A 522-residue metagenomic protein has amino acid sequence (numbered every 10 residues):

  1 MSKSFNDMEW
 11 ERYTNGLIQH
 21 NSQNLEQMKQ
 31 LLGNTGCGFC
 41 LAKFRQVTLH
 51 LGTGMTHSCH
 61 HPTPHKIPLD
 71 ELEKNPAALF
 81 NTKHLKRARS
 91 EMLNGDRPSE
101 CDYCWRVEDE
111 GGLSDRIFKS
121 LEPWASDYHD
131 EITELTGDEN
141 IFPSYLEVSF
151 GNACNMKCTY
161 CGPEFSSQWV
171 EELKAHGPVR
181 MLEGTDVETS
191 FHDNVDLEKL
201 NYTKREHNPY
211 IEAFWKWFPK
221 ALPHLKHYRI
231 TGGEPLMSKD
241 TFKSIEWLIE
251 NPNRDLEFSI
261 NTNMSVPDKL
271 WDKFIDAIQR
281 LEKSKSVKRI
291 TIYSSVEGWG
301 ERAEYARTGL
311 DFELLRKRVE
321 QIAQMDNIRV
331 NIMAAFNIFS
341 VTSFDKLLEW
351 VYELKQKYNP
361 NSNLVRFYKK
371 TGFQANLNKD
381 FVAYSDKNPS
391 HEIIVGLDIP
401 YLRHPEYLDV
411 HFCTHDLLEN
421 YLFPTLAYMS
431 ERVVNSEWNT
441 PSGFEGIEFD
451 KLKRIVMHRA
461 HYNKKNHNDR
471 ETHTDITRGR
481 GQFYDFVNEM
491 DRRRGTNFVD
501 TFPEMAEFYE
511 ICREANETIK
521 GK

Functional and structural regions predicted by a protein language model:
M1-S58, P62-E71, K119-L121, V170 (+2 more regions): Radical SAM enzyme [4Fe-4S]-AdoMet core and its adjacent flexible, acidic and glycine-rich loops/tails across
S22-K29, F80-N94, F142-S149: Short, intrinsically disordered, charge-biased short linear motifs at domain edges
G33, H61-E108: Membrane-interface junctions of multi-pass transporters
F39-A42, R97-D109, A153-E164: Local cysteine-cluster metal-coordination motifs and their immediate loop/turn environment, predominantly Fe-S cluster
R45-T56, L135-E164, K226-I230: N-terminal pre-triad scaffold of radical SAM enzymes
H50-M55, H61, R106-K119, N140 (+10 more regions): Preference for well-ordered, secondary-structure-rich cores of eukaryotic proteins
G111-Y145, C154-M156, G177: Recognition helices and adjacent regulatory flanks at domain boundaries
P143-A153, E164-P209, L222-K239, N251-F274 (+4 more regions): Core AdoMet radical
